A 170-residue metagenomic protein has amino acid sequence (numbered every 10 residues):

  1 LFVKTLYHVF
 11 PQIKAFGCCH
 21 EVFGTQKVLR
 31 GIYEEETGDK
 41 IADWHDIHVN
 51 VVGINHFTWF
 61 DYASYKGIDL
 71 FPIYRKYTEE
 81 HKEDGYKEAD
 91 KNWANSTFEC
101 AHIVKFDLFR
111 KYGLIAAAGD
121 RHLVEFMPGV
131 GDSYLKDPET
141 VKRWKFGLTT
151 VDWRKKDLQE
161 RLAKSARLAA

Functional and structural regions predicted by a protein language model:
L1-I13: Rossmann-fold NAD(P)-binding glycine/threonine-rich loop
K4-Y7, R30, E34: Class I S-adenosyl-L-methionine
P11-I32: Catalytic or ion-translocation cores adjacent to nucleophile or general acid/base/metal-coordination motifs in diverse
E34-A170: Long, compositionally biased stretches enriched for glycine and/or charged residues
